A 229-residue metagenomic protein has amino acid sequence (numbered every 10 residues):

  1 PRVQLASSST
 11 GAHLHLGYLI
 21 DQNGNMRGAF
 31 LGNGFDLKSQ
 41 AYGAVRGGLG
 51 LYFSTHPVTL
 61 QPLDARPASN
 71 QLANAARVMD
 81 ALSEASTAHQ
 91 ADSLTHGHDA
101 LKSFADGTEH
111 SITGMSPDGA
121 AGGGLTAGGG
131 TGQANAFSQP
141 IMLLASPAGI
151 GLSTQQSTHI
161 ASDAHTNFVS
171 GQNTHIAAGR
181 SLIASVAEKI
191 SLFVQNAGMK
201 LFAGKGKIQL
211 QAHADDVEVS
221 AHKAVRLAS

Functional and structural regions predicted by a protein language model:
P1-S229: Structural signature for extended repeat/solenoid scaffolds and their inter-repeat hinge/linker regions, spanning
